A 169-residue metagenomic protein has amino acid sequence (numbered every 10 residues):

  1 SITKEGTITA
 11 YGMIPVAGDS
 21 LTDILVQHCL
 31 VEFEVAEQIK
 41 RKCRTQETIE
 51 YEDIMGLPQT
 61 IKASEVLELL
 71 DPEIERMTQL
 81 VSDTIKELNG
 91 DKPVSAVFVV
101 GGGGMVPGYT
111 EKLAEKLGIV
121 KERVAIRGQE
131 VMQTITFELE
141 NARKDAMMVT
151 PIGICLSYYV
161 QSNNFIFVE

Functional and structural regions predicted by a protein language model:
I2-V35, T45-E169: Helical "lid/coupling" subdomains associated with nucleotide-phosphate turnover
Q38-K40: Beta-strand segments within the central parallel beta-sheet cores of soluble alpha/beta enzyme folds
